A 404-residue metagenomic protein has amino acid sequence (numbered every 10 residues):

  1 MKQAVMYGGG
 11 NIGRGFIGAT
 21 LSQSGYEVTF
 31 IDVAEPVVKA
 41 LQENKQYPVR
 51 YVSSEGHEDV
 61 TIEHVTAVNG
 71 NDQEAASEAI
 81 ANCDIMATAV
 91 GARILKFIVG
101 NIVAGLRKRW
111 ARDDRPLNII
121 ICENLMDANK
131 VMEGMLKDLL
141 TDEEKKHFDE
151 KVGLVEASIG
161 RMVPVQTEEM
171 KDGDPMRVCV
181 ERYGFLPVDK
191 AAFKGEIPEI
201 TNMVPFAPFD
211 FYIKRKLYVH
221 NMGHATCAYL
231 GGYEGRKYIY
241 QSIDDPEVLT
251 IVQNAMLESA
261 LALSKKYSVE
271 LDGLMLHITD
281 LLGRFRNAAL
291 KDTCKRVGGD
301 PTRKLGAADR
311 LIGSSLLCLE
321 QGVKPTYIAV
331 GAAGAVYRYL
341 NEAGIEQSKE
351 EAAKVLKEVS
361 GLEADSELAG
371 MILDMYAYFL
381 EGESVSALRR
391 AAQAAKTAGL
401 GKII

Functional and structural regions predicted by a protein language model:
M1-V5, N11-I404: Substrate/ligand-engaging "lid" and interaction regions
